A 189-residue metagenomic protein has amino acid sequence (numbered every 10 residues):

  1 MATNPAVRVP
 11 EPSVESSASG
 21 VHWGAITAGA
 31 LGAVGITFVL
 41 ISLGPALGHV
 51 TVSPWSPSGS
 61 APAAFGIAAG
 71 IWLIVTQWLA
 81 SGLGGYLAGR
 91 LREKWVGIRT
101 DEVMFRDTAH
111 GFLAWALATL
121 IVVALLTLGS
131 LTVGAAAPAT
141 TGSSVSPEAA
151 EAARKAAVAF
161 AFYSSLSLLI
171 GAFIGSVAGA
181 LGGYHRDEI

Functional and structural regions predicted by a protein language model:
A2-T51, W55-S58: N-terminal signal-anchor module of multipass membrane proteins
S16-G35, A69, F105-L120, V177: Alpha-helical transmembrane segments and their helix-start/interface "positive-inside/aromatic belt" motifs in integral
I36-L40, T76, A80, G84 (+3 more regions): Alpha-helical transmembrane segments of multipass membrane proteins
T51-G66, S143-E148: Perimembrane loop-to-helix junctions flanking transmembrane segments
S60-L73, R106, H110, A114 (+2 more regions): Pore-lining and gate-forming transmembrane alpha-helices of multi-pass membrane transport proteins
G84-M104, S176-I189: Cytoplasmic membrane-interface segments at the C-terminal ends of transmembrane helices
V123-S144: Functional transmembrane-helix hotspots
G142-V158: Short, membrane-exposed interhelical loops at transmembrane-helix boundaries
